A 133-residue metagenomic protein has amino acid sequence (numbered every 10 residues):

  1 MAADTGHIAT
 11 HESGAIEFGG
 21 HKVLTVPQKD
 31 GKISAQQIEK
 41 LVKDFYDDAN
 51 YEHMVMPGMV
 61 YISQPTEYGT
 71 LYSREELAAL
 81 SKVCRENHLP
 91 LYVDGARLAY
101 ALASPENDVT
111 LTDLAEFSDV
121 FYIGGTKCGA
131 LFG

Functional and structural regions predicted by a protein language model:
M1-G133: Conserved PLP-enzyme active-site core in the AAT-like
